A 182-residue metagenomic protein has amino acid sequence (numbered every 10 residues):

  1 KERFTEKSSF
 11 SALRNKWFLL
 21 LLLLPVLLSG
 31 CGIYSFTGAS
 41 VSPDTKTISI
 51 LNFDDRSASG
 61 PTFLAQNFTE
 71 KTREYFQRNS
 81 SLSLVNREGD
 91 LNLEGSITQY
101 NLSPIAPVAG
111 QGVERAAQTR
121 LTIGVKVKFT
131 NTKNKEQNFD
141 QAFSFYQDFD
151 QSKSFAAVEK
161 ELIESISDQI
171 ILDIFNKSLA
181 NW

Functional and structural regions predicted by a protein language model:
E2-L19: Bacterial N-terminal signal peptides that target proteins for export
L19-G30: Bacterial N-terminal signal peptides
S29-Q77, S81, V85-G89, L102 (+2 more regions): A structural "domain/chain start" motif
G32, N131-N138, Y146-W182: C-terminal/domain-edge helix-coil "capping" segments
D44-K46, N138-F143: Short coil-to-beta-strand
S59-E70, A116, R120, A156-Q169: Soluble non-cytosolic domains of exported or imported proteins
R78-S83, D90, E94-N138, Y146-A157: Surface-exposed short loop/turn segments
